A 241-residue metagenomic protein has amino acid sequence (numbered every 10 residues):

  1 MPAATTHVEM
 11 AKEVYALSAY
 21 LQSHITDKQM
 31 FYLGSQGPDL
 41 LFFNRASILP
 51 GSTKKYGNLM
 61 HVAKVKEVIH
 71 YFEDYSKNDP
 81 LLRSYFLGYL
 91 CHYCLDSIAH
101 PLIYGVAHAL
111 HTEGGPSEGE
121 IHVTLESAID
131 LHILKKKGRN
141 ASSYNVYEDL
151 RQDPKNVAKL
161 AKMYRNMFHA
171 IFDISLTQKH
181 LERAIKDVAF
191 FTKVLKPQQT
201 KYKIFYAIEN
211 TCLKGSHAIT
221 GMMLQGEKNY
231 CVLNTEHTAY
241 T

Functional and structural regions predicted by a protein language model:
M1-L87, Y93-T241: N-terminal leader/auxiliary helical segments
